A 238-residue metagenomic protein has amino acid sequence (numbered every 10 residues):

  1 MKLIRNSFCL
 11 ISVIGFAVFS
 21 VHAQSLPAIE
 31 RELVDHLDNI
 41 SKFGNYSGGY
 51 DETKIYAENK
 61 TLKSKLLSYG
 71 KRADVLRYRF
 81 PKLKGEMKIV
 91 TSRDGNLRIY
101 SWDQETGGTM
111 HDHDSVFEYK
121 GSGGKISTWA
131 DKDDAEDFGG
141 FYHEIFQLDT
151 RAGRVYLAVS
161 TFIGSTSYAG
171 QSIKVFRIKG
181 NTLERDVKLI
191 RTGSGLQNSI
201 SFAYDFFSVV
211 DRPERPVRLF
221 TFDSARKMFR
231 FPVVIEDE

Functional and structural regions predicted by a protein language model:
M1-E32: Bacterial Sec-dependent N-terminal signal peptides
Q24-L97: Start-of-domain marker
K65-Y78, V116-A135, R177-E184: Surface-exposed loop/turn elements that mediate protein-protein interactions on large endomembrane-trafficking
K84-E105, V155-F162: Exposed beta-strand-loop-beta-strand "reactive/processing" segments of non-cytosolic proteins
T91-R98, E118-G123, D149-V155, F222-M228: Short, solvent-exposed coil/turn segments at beta-strand boundaries
I99-Y100, G107-D149: Short N-terminal edge-element motif at the start of the domain
G108-F117, T166-V175, R218, E238: Structural motif
F141-R151, T161-G164, E184-E238: Short aromatic loop motif centered on NTY/YTY
